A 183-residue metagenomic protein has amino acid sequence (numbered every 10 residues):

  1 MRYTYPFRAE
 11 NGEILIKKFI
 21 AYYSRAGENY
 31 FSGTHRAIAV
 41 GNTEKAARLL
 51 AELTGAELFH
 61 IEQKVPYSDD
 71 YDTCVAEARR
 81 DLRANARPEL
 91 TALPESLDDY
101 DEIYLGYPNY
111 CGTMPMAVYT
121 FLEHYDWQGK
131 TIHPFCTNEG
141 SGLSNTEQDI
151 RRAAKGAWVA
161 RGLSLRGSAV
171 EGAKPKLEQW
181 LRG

Functional and structural regions predicted by a protein language model:
R2-D101, G112, Y119, E123 (+1 more regions): N-terminal beta1-alpha1-beta2 submodule of the flavodoxin-like/Rossmannoid cofactor-binding fold
A26-E28, K64-P66, N109-T113, N138-G142 (+1 more regions): Solvent-exposed loop/turn segments at secondary-structure junctions within structured extracellular/periplasmic domains
L97, E123-G129, A153-A154: Short, conserved loop/helix-junction motifs that constitute active-site signature segments in enzyme catalytic cores
P115-V118, S144-E147, E171-K174: Conserved strand-to-helix beginnings and helix N-cap segments that scaffold or border functional pockets
F135: Thiol-based oxidoreductase modules, predominantly thioredoxin-like and allied folds used for disulfide exchange
G140-A153: Glycine-rich, charge-decorated loop segments at or immediately adjacent to ligand/cofactor-binding or catalytic sites
W158-G183: Glycine-rich phosphate/pyrophosphate-binding loop and the adjoining helix
